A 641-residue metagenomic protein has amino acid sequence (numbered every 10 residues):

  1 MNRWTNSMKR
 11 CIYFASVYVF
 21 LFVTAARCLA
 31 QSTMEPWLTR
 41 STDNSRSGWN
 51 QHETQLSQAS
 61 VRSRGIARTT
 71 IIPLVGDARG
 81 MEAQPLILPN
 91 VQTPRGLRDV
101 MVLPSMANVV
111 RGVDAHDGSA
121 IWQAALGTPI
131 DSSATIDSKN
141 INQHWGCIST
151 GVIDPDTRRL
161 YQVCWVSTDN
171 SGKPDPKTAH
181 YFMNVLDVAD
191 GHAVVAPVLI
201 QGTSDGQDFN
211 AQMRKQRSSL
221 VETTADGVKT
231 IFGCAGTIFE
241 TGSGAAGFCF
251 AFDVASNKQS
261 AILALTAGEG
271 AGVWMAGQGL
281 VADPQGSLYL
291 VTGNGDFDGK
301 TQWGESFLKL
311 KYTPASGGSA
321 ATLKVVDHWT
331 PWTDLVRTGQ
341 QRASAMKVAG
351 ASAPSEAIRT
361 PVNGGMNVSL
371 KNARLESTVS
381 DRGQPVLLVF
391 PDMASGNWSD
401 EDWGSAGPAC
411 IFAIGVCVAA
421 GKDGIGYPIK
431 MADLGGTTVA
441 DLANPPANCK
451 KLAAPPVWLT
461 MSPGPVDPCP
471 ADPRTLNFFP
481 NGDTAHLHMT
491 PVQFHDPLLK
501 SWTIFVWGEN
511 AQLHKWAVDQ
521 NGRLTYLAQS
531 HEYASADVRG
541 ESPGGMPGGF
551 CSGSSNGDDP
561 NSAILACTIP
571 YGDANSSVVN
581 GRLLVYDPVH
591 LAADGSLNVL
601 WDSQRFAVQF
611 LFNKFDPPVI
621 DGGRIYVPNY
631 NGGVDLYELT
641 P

Functional and structural regions predicted by a protein language model:
M1-F14: N-terminal secretory signal peptides that target proteins for export/translocation
A15-R27: Bacterial N-terminal signal peptides
Q31-H52: An edge-strand/N-cap motif at the start of beta-rich repeat modules
T33, H52-R79, Q92-L97, N108-N142 (+7 more regions): Extracytoplasmic/lumenal domain signature
E82, L86, V110-R111, C147: Conserved, well-structured interaction surfaces
M101-M106: Short secondary-structure subsegments characteristic of cysteine-rich extracellular domains
